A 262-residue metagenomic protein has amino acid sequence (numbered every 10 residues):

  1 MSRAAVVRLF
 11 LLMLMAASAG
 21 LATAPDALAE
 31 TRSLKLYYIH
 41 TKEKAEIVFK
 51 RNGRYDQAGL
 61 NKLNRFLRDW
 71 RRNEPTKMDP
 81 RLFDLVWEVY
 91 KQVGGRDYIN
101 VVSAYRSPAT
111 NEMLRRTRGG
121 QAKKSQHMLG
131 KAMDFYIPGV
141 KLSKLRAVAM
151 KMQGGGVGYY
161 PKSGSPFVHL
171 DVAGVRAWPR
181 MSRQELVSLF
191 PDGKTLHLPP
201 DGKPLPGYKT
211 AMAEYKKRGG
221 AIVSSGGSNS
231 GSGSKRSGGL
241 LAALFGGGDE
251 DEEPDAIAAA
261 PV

Functional and structural regions predicted by a protein language model:
R8-G20: Bacterial N-terminal signal peptides
D26-A29, L34, R176-V262: Proline-rich, low-complexity linker regions of envelope-associated factors in Gram-negative bacteria
E43, G95-I99, Q153-V157: Loop/turn elements at helix/coil->beta-strand transitions in domains of secreted/extracellular proteins
R51-N100: Active-site acidic/histidine clusters and adjacent loop/turn architecture that either coordinate catalytic ions
Y98-M113: Acidic helix-start/capping segments at beta-turn-to-alpha-helix junctions
A109-S125: Charged, often glycine-rich, active-site loop that binds/positions anionic groups
L145-Q153: Short amphipathic alpha-helices in soluble, non-transmembrane regions that often serve as interface/regulatory elements
